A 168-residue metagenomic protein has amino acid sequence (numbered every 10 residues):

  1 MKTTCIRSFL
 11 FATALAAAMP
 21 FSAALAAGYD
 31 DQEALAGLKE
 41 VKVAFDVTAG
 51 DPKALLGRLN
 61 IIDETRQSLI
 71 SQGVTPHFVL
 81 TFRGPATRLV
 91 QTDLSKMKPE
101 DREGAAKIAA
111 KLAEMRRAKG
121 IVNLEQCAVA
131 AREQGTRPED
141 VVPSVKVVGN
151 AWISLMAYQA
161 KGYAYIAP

Functional and structural regions predicted by a protein language model:
M1-T3, M19-Q32: Basic/polar N-terminal segments that are highly enriched at the extreme N-terminus, encompassing both cleavable
K2-T13: Bacterial N-terminal signal peptides that target proteins for export
A12-P20: Bacterial N-terminal signal peptides
L25-P168: Secreted/extracellular ectodomain signature
